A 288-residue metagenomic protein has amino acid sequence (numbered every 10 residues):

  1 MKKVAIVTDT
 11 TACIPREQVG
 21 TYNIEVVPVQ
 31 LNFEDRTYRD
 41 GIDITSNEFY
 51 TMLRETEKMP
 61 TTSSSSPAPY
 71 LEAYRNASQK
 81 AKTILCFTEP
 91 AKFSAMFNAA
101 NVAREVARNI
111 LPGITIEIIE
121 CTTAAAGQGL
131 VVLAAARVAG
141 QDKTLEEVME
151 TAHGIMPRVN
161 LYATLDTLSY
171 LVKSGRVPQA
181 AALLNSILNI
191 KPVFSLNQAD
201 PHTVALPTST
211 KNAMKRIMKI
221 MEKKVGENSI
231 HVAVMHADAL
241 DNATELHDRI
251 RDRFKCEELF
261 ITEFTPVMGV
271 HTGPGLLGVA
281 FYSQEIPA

Functional and structural regions predicted by a protein language model:
K3, T11-E25, Q30, R36 (+4 more regions): Mixed-charge interfacial surface used for oligomerization/domain docking and macromolecular partner engagement
V4-S64, P69: N-terminal glycine-rich anion-binding loop in soluble enzyme alpha/beta folds
A5-V7, I84-C86, F264: Short glycine-aspartate micro-motif
T8, T88, H236: Short beta-strand/turn micro-motifs composed of small residues that flank or help shape donor/cofactor-binding pockets
T45-Y50, Y74, S78-Q79, V106: A short glycine/small-residue-enriched secondary-structure motif
L53-R54, S78, A139, V172: Hydrophobic residues in alpha-helical segments
E55-V102, L145, M149, M156: Glycine-rich phosphate- or other oxyanion-binding loops that anchor nucleotides, phosphorylated ligands
T61, C86, I118, A233-V234: Short catalytic-loop micro-motif centered on adjacent basic/acidic residues
